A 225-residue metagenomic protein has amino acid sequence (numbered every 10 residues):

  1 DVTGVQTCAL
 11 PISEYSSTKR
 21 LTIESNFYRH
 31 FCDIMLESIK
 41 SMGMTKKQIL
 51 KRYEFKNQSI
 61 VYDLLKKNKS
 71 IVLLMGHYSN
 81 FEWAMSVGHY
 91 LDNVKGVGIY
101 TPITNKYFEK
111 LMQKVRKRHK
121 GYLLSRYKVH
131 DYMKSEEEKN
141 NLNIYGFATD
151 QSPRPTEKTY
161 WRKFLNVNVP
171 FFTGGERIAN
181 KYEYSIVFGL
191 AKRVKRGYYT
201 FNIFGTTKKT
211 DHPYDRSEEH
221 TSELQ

Functional and structural regions predicted by a protein language model:
D1-C8, E219-Q225: Single conserved hydrophobic/aromatic residue that forms the stacking wall/gate of nucleotide- or nucleobase-binding
G4, I12-E14, N93: Residue-level recognition of short, structured coil/turn motifs that connect secondary structure elements
A9-P11, R116: Hydrophobic alpha-helix position signal
P11-K67: N-terminal signal-anchor transmembrane helix
E37, E82, E219, E223: Acidic-residue sensor for enzyme active/binding pockets
M42-E218: Soluble catalytic domains of membrane acyltransferases
